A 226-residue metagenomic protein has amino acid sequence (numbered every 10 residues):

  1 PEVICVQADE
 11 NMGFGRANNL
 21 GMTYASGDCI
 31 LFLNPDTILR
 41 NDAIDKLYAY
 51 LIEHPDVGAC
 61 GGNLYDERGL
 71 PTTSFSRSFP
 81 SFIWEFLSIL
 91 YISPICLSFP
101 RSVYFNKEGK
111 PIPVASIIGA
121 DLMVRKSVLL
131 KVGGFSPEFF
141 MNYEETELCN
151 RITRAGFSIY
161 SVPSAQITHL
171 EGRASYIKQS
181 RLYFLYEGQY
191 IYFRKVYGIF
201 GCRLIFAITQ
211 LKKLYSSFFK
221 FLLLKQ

Functional and structural regions predicted by a protein language model:
Q7-A25, K46: Glycine-rich, basic loop-to-helix element that forms the pyrophosphate-binding segment of sugar-nucleotide handling
F14, N18, A43, E145 (+1 more regions): Conserved donor sugar-nucleotide recognition element shared by glycan-biosynthetic enzymes
I30: Short aromatic/hydrophobic "clamp" motif used to bind/position activated sugar donors
N34-I38: The conserved acidic donor/metal-binding loop of glycosyltransferases
R40-S74: Conserved donor NDP-sugar-binding/catalytic core segment of glycosyltransferases
Y65, N150-K225: Active-site-adjacent helix/loop segment of glycosyltransferases that harbors family-specific signature motifs
F79-A115: Short, flexible, basic/aromatic active-site loop/helix in glycosyltransferases
K107-G109, P113-G134, E138-Q166: A short, conserved alpha-helix in the catalytic core of glycosyltransferases
